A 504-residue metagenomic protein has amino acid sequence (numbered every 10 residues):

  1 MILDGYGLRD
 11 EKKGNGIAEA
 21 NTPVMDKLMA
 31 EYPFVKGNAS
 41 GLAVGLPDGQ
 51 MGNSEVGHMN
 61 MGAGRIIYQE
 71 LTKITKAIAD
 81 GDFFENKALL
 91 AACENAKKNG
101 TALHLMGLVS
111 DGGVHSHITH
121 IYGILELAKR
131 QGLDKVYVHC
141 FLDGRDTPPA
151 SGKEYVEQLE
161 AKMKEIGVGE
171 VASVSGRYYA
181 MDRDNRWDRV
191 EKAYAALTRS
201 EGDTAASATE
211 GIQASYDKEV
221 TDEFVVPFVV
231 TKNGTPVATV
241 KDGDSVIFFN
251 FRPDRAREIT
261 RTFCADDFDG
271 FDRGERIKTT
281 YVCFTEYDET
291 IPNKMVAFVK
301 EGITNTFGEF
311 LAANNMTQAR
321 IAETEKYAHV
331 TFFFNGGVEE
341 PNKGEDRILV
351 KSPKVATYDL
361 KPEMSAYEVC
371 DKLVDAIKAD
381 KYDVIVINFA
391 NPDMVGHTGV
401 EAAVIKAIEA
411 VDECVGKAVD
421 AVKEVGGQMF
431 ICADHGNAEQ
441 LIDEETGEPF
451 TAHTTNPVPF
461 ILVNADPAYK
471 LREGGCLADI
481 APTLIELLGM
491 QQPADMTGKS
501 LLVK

Functional and structural regions predicted by a protein language model:
M1-K504: Feature captures the catalytic ectodomains and active-site-proximal regions of enzymes that hydrolyze or transfer
